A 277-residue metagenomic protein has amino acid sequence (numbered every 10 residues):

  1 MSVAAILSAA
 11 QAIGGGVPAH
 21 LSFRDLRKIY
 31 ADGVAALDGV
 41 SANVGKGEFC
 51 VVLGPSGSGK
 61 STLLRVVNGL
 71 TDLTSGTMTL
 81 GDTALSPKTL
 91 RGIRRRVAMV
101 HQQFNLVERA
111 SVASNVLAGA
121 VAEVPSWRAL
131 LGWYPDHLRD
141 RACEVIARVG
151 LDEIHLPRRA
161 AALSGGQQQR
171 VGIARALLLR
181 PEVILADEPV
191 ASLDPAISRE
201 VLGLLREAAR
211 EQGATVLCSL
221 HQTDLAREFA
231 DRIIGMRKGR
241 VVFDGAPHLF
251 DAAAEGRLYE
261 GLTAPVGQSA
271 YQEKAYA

Functional and structural regions predicted by a protein language model:
N68: Helix-to-loop junction immediately C-terminal to a conserved catalytic motif
A84-A98, R128-D136, F250: ABC ATPase NBD coupling module
A129-I154: Conserved ABC ATPase "signature" region
R159-L163, Q167: Conserved ABC ATPase signature
R180: Conserved catalytic motifs of ABC-family nucleotide-binding domains
I184-D187: Catalytic Walker B motif of ABC-type/P-loop ATPase nucleotide-binding domains
P195-I197: Helix N-cap at the start of a conserved alpha-helix in ABC-type nucleotide-binding domains
